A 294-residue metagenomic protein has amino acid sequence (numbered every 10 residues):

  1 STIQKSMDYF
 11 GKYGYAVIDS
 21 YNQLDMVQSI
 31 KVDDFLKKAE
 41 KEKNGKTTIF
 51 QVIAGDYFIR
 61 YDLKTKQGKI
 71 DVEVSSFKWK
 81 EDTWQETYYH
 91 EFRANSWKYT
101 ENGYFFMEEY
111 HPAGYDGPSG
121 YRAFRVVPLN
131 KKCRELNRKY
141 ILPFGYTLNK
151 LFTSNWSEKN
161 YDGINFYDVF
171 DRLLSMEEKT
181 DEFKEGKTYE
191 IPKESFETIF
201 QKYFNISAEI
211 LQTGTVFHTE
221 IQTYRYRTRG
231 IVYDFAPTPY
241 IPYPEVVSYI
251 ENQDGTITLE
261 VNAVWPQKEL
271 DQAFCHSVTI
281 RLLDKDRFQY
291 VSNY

Functional and structural regions predicted by a protein language model:
S1-Y294: Mature, Sec-exported extracytoplasmic domains of Gram-positive
